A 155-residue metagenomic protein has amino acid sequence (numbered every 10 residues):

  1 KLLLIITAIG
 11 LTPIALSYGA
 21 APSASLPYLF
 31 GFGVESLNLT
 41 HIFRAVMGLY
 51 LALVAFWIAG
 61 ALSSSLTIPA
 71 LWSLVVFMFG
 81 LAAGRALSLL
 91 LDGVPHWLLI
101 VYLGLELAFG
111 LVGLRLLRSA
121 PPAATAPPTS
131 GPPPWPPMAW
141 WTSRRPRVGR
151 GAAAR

Functional and structural regions predicted by a protein language model:
K1-L11: Cytosolic juxtamembrane helix and N-cap/initiation of the first transmembrane helix
G10-H41: Hydrophobic transmembrane helix segments
L11-A15, F77-A86: Aromatic-anchored segments of alpha-helical transmembrane domains
A15-L16, W57-I58, R85-L87, L111: Alpha-helical transmembrane segments of multipass membrane proteins
N38-A59, V76-G80: Core segments of alpha-helical transmembrane spans in multipass integral membrane proteins
A55-A70: Juxtamembrane helix-break-helix junctions at the cytosolic face of small multi-pass alpha-helical membrane proteins
V75, A83-I100, R118-S119: Membrane-helix boundary connector in multi-pass membrane proteins
L107-A126: Membrane-water interface at the C-terminal end of transmembrane alpha helices
